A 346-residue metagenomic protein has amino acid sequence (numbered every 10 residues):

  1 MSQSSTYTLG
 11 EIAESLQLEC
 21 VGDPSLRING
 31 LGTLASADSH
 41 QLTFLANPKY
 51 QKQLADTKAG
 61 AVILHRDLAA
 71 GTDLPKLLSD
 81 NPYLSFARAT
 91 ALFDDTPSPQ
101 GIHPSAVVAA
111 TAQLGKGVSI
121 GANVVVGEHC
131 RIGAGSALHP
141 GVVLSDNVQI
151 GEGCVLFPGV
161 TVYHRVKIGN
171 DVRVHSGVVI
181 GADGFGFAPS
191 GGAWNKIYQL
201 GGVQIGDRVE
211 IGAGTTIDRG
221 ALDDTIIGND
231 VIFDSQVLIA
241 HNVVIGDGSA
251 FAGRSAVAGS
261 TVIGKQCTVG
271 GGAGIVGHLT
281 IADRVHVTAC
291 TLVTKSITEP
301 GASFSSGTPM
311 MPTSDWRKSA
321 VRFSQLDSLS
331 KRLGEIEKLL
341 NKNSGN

Functional and structural regions predicted by a protein language model:
M1-S105, V166, D171, G177-V178 (+3 more regions): Terminal amphipathic alpha-helical/low-complexity segments used for targeting or macromolecular assembly
G32, A109, G127, H139 (+5 more regions): A structural connector/turn signal
K49-Y50, G141, G201, I205: Helical mechanochemical/support elements of P-loop NTPase systems and associated helical scaffolds
T96, G101, V107-A109, Q113 (+2 more regions): Right-handed parallel beta-helix
S105-G159: Right-handed parallel beta-helix
V155-I205, V209-N346: Glycine-rich hexapeptide-repeat left-handed beta-helix
